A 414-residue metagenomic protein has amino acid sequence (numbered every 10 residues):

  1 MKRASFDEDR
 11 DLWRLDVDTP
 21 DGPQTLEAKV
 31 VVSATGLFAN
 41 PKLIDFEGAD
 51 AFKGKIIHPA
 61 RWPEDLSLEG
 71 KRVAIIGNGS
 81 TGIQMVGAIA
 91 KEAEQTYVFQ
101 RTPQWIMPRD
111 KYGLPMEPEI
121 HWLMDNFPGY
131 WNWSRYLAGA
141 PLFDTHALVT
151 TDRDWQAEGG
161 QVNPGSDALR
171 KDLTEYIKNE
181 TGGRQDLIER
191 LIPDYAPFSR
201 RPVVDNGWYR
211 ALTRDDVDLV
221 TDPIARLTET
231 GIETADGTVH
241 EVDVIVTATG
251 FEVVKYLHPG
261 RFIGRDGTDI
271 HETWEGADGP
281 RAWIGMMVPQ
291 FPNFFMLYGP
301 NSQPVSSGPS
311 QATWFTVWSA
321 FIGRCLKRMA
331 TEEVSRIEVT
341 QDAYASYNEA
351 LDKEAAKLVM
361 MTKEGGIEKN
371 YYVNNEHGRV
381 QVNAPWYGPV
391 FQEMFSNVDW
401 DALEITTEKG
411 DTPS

Functional and structural regions predicted by a protein language model:
M1-L37, L173, E180: Feature captures the FAD/FMN-dependent oxidoreductase FAD-binding
M1-W13, D65, D215-A235: A conserved short coil-to-beta-strand element within the FAD-binding core of flavoproteins
P20-V30, S67-K71, A235-V244: Core beta-strand elements of the Rossmann-like FAD/NAD(P) dinucleotide-binding domain in flavoenzyme oxidoreductases
S33-E175, N179-G182, V217, H240 (+3 more regions): Rossmann-like dinucleotide-binding core of oxidoreductases
L43-I56, T230-G285: Central helical "cap/lid" subdomain
F46-D50, D65-L66, V203-Y209, F262-F295 (+1 more regions): FAD-binding beta-loop-beta segment adjacent to the flavin cofactor pocket
G160-L169, Y195-G207: Short beta-strand to alpha-helix junction loop
P164, G299, A312-T316, A320-S414: C-terminal active-site-capping segments
